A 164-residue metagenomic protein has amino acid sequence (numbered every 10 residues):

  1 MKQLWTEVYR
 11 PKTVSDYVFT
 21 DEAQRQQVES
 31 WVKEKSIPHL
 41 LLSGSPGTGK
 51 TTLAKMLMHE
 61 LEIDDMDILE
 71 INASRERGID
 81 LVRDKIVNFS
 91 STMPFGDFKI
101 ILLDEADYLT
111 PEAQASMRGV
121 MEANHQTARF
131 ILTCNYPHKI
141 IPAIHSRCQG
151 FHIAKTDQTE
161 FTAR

Functional and structural regions predicted by a protein language model:
M1-R164: P-loop/Walker A NTP-binding region and its immediately flanking N-terminal helices in P-loop NTPase folds
